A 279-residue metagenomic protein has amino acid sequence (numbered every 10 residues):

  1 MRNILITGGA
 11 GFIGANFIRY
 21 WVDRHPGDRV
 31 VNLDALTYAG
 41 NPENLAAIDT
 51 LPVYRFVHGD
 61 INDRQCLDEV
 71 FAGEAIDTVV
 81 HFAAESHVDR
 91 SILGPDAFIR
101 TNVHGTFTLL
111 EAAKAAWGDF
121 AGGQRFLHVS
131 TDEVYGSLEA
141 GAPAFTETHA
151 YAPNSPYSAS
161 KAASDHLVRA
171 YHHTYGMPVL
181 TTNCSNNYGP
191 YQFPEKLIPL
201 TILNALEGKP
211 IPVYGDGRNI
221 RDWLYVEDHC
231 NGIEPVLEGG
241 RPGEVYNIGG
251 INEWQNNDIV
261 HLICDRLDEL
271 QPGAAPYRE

Functional and structural regions predicted by a protein language model:
M1-N187, E227, L237, N256 (+2 more regions): N-terminal Rossmann-like NAD(P)+-binding domain of SDR-like oxidoreductases, especially those catalyzing
I4-L5, F17, V30, G59-N62 (+3 more regions): C-terminal substrate-binding subdomain of Rossmann-fold SDR/epimerase-dehydratase oxidoreductases
L36, N186-G189, N219-I220, G250: Short histidine/acidic/glycine/proline-rich micro-motifs that form metal- and phosphate-coordinating active-site loops
P42, Y191, W223: Short Asp/Glu-rich motifs
P190-F193, Q255: Acidic pyrophosphate-coordinating catalytic loop
K196: Conserved AMP-binding loop of ANL adenylate-forming enzymes
